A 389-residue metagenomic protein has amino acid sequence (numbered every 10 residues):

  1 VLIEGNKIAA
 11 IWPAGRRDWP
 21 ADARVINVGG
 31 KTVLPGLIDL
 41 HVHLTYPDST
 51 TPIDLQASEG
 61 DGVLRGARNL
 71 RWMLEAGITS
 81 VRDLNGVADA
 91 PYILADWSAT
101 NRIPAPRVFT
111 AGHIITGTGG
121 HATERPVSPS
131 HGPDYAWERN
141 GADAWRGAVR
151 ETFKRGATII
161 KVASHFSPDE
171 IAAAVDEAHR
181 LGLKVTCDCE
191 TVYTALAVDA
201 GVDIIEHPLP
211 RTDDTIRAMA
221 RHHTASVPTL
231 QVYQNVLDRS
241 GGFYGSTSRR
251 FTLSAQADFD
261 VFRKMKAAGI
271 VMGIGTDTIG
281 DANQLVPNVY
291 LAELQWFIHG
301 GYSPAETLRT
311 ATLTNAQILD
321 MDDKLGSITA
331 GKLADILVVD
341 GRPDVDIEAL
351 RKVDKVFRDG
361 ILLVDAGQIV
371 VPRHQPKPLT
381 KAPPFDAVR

Functional and structural regions predicted by a protein language model:
V1-L34: Histidine-rich, glycine-flanked metal-binding segment
E4, A14, A67-R68, L74 (+2 more regions): Active-site microenvironment of metallo-dependent hydrolases
K31-W97, T118-A122, P126-S128, A197-A200: Metal-associated gating/positioning segment near the N- to mid-region
D48-T51, P91, A195-G201, L230-G245 (+5 more regions): Histidine/acidic-residue-rich catalytic or RNA/ligand-binding cores of hydrolases and nuclease-related proteins
A57, R180, Q256-R342: His/Asp/Glu-enriched, well-ordered alpha-helical/loop segment that forms or immediately abuts the divalent-metal
R65-P91, A105-H113, R155-S164, K184 (+3 more regions): Divalent metal-dependent hydrolysis catalytic cores, especially in the metallo-beta-lactamase
A90, T100-A197, P208: Histidine/acidic-residue-rich, glycine-tolerant segments that coordinate divalent metal ions
T118, V162-A257, T278-D281, G301-S303 (+3 more regions): Active-site core of metal-dependent hydrolases
